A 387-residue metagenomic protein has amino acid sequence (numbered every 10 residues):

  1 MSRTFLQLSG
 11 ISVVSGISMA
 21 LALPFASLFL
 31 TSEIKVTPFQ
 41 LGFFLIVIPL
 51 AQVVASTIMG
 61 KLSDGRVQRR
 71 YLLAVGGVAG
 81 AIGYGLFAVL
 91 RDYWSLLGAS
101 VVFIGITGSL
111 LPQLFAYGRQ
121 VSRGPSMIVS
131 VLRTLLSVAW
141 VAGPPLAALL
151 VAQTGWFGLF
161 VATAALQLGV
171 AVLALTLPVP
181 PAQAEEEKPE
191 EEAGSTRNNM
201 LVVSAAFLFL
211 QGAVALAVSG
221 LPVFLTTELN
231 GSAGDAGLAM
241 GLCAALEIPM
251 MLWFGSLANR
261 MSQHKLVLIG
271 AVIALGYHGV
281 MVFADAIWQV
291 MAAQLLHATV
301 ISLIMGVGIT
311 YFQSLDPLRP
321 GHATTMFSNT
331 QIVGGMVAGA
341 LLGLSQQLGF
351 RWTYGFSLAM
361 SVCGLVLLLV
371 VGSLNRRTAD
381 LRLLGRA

Functional and structural regions predicted by a protein language model:
M1-P49, A215-L225: Helix-loop boundary and gating motifs at the non-cytosolic
V13, W94-L110, L208, Q289-L303: Hydrophobic core of transmembrane alpha-helices in multi-pass small-molecule transporters, especially MFS/SLC-type
F43-K61, G241-W253: Central cavity-lining transmembrane alpha-helices of secondary-active solute carriers, predominantly the Major
A55-Q68, V151, M250-S262, Q346: Helix-to-loop junctions at the C-terminal end of transmembrane segments in multipass secondary transporters
Y71-L86, A164, K265-V280: Structural signature of the two symmetry-related core transmembrane helices
G108-R123, L303-D316: Intracellular juxtamembrane helix-capping segments at the cytosolic ends of symmetry-related transmembrane helices
H264-G308: C-terminal transmembrane helical hairpin of 12-TM major facilitator-type secondary transporters
L318-L348: A late C-terminal transmembrane helix in Major Facilitator Superfamily
